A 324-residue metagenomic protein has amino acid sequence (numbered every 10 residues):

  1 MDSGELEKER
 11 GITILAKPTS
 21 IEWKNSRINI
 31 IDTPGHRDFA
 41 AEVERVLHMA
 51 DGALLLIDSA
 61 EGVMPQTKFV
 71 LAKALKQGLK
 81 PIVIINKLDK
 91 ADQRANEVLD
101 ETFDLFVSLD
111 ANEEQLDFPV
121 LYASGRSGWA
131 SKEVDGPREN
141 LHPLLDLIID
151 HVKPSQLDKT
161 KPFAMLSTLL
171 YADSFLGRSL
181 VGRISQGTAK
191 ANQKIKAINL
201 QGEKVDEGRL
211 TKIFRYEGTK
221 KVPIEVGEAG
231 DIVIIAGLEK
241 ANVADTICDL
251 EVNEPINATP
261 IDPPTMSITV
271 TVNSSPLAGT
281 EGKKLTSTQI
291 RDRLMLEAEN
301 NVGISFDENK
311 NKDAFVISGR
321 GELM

Functional and structural regions predicted by a protein language model:
M1-M324: Structural and coupling elements of P-loop NTPases
